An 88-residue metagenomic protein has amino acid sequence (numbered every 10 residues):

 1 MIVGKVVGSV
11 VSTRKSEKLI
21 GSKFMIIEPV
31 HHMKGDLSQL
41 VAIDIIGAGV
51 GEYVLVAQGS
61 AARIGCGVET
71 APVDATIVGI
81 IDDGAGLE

Functional and structural regions predicted by a protein language model:
M1-H32, L37: N-terminal first-folded block
R14-S16, I43-I45, G65-V68: A generic local secondary-structure boundary/capping motif
V30, I43-I45, G59, I81: A structural micro-motif recognizing beta-strand termini and the immediately following turn/loop segments
S38-A42: Short alpha-helix capping/helix-loop boundary micro-motifs
L55-E88: C-terminal structural segments of small proteins and small subunits
